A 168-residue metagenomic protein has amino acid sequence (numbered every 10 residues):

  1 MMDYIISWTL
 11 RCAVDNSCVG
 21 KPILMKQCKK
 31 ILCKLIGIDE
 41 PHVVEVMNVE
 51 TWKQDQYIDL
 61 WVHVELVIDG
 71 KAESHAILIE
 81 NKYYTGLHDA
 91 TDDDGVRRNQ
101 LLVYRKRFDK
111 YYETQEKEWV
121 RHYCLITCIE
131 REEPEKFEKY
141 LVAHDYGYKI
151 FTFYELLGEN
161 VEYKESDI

Functional and structural regions predicted by a protein language model:
M1-I168: Charged, terminal alpha-helix-loop-beta segments that serve as non-catalytic nucleic-acid engagement and/or assembly
